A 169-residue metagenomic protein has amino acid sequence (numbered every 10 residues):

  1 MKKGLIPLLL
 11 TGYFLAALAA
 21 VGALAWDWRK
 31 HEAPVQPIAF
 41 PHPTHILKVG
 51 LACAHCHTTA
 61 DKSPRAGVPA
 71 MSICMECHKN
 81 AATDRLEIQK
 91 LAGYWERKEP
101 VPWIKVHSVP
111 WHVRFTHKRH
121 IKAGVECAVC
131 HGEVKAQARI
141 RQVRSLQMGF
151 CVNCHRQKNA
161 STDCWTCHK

Functional and structural regions predicted by a protein language model:
K2-K169: Short sequence/structural segments immediately N-terminal
